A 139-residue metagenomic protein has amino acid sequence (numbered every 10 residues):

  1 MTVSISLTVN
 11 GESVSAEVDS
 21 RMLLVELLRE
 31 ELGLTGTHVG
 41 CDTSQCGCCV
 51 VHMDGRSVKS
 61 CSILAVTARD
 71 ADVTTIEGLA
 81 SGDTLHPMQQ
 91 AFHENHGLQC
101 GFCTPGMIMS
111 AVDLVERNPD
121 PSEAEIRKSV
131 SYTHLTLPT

Functional and structural regions predicted by a protein language model:
M1-L135: Signature of N-terminal electron-transfer/Fe-S-associated modules in redox systems
